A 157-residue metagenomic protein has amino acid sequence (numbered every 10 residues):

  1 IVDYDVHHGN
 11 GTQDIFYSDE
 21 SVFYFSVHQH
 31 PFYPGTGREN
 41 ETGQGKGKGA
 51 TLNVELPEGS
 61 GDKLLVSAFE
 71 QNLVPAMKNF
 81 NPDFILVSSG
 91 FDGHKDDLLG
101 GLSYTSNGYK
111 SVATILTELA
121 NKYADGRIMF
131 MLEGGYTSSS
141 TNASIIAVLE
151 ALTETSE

Functional and structural regions predicted by a protein language model:
I1-E157: A general "terminal functional-core" signal
